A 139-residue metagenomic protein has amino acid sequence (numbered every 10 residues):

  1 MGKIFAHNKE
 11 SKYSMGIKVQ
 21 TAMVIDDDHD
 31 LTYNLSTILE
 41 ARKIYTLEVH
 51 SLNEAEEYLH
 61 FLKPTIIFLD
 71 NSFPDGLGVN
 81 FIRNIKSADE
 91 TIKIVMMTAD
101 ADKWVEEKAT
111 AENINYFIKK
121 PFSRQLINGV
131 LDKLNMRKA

Functional and structural regions predicted by a protein language model:
M1-T21, Q125-A139: Non-catalytic signal-transmission and effector/linker regions of two-component phosphorelay proteins
H29-L47: Two-component/phosphorelay signaling modules centered on CheY-like receiver
H50-S51, L77-N80: Acidic catalytic/metal-coordinating carboxylates
E57, V79-E90: Short amphipathic alpha-helix used as the core "switch/output" element in two-component signaling
L62-F68, F73: Active-site beta3 strand of CheY-like receiver
N80, A101-Y116, G129: Alpha4 helix (beta4-alpha4-beta5 surface) of REC/receiver domains from two-component response regulators
K119-K120: A Lys-centered signature of the CheY-like receiver
